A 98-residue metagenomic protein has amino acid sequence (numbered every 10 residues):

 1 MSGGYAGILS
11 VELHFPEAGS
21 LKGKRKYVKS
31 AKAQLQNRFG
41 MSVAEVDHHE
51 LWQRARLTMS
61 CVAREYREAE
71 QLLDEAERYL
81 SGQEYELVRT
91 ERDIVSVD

Functional and structural regions predicted by a protein language model:
M1-R38, S42, Y79, R92: N-terminal first-folded block
G4-I8, W52-R56, L87: A general secondary-structure signal for short beta-strands and their flanking turns/coil in non-transmembrane regions
S10-E12, V43-H49, L57, E70-E75 (+1 more regions): A general secondary-structure boundary signal
G19, R25, D47-E50, R89-E91 (+1 more regions): Solvent-exposed, flexible loop/coil residues
Q36, E50-W52, L80-Q83: A generic structural signal for short, non-catalytic loop/turn and secondary-structure boundary residues
A44-E65, D98: Short, charge-patterned binding micro-sites
R64-D98: C-terminal structural segments of small proteins and small subunits
